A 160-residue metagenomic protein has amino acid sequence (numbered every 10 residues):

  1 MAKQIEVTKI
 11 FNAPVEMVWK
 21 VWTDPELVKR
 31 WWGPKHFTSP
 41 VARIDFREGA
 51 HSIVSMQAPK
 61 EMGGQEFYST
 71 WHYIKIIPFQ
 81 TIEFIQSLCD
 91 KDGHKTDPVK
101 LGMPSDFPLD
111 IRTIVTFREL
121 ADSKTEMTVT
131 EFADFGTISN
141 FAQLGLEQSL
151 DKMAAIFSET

Functional and structural regions predicted by a protein language model:
M1-S39: Hydrophobic ligand-binding cavity/cleft-lining segments
Q4-E6, S39-V41, Q65-T70, L109-T113: Short, surface-exposed coil-to-beta transition loops
V15-E16, I44-E48, I74-I82, T116-E126 (+1 more regions): A short, structured loop/turn motif at beta-sheet edges
V18, V28, S52, Y73 (+4 more regions): Hydrophobic pocket/interface hotspot
W22, W32, Q86-L88, F157: Short, flexible helix/strand-to-coil boundary loops that buttress conserved ligand/catalytic motifs in alpha/beta
V41-T96: Glycine-rich portal/gate segments that line the openings of hydrophobic small-molecule binding cavities
E83-C89, G93-E147: Beta-strand/loop substructures that line and gate deep hydrophobic ligand-binding cavities in soluble
L150-S158: Short amphipathic alpha-helical signal-transduction/dimerization elements
